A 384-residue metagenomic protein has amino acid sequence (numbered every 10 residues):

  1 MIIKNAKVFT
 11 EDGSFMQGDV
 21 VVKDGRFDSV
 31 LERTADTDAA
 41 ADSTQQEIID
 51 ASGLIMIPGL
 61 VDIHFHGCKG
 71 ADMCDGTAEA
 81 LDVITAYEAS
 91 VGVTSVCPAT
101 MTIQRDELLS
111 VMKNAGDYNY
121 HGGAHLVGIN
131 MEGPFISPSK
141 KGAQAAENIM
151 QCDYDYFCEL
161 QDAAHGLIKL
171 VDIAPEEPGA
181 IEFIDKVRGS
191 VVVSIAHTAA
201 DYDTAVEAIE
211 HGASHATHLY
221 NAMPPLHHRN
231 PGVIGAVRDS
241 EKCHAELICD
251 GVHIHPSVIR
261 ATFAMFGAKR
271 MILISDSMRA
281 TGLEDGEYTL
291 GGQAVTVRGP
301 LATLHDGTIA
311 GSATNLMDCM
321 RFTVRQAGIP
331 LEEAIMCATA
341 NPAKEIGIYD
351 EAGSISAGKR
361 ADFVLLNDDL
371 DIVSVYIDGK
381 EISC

Functional and structural regions predicted by a protein language model:
M1-I2, V8-I57: Histidine-rich, glycine-flanked metal-binding segment
M1-I3, A40-D82, A86: Replace "His-x-His-based motif
A6, K344, S354-C384: C-terminal cap of metal-dependent C-N hydrolases
G53, M131, V187, A216 (+2 more regions): Conserved, mostly hydrophobic/aromatic
H66, D82-V111, A124-S137, A164-E176 (+4 more regions): Divalent metal-dependent hydrolysis catalytic cores, especially in the metallo-beta-lactamase
A86-C97, S137-H165, E207-L219, N230-H244 (+1 more regions): Active-site gating loops and adjacent loop-to-helix segments of metal-dependent hydrolytic enzymes
D162-L283: Active-site core of metal-dependent hydrolases
A236-A245, F263-S275, A280-L366: His/Asp/Glu-enriched, well-ordered alpha-helical/loop segment that forms or immediately abuts the divalent-metal
